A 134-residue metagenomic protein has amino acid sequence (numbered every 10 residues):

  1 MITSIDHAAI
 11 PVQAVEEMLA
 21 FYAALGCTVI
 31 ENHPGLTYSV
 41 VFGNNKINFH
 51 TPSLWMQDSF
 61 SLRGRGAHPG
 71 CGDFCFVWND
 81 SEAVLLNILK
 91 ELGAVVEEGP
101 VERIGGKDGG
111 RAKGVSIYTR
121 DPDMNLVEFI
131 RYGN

Functional and structural regions predicted by a protein language model:
M1-E16, G72-F74, G133-N134: N-terminal beta-strand motif that seeds the catalytic metal site of vicinal oxygen chelate
S4, L36, G43-N45, G70-G72 (+1 more regions): Residues that flank catalytic or metal-binding motifs in active/ligand-binding sites
I10-M56: Core segments of cupin and vicinal oxygen chelate
E17-L19, S81-L86: Short, conserved charged micro-motifs
S59-R63: Short beta-strand/turn micro-motifs at beta-sheet edges
G64-D80: Helix-adjacent hinge/juxtasegments
V77, L86-N134: Vicinal oxygen chelate
